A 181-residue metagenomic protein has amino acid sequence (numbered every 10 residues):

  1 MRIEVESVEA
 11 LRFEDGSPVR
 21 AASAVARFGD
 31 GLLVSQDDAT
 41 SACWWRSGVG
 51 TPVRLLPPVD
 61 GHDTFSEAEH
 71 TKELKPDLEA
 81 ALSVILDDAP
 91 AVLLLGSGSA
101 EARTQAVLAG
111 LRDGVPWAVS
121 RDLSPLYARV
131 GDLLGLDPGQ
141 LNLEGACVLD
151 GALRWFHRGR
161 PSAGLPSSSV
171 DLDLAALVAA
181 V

Functional and structural regions predicted by a protein language model:
M1-V181: Sequence/structural signature of beta-propeller domains
